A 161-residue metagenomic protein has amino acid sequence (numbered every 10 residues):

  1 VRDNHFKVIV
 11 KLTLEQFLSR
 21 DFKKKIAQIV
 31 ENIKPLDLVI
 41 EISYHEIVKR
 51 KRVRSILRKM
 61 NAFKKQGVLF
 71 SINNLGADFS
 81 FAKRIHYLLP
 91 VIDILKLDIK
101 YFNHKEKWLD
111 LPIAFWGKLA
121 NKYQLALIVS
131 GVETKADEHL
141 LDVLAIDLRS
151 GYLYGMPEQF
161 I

Functional and structural regions predicted by a protein language model:
V1-S55, N73, G131: Catalytic core of bacterial c-di-GMP phosphodiesterases, primarily the EAL and HD-GYP domains, capturing alpha-helical
D3-V8, K34-L38, Q66-L69, V91-D93 (+2 more regions): Short, well-ordered coil/turn segments that N-cap beta-strands
I9, R20, K25, Q66 (+2 more regions): Generic signature of intrinsically disordered, low-complexity segments enriched in small/polar residues
Q16, I42-K49, N73-I161: EAL-family c-di-GMP phosphodiesterase catalytic domain
Q28-N32, N61-A62, Y87-P90: Short, surface-exposed basic-aromatic patches at helix termini and helix-loop junctions that form
V30, L57-G67, I113-N121, D142: Surface-exposed amphipathic alpha-helices with a cationic face
